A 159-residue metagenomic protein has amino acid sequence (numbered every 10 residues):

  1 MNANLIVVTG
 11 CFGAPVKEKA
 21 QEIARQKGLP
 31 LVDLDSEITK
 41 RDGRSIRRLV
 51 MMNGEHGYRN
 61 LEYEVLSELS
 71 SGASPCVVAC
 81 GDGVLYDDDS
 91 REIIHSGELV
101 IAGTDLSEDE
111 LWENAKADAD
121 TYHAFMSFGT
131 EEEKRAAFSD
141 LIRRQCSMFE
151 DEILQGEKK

Functional and structural regions predicted by a protein language model:
N2, E22, Q26, P75 (+1 more regions): NTP-dependent small-molecule kinase module
V7, V77-A79, I101: Structural motif
V8-Q21: Glycine-rich phosphate-binding P-loop
A20-Q21, D89-E92, W112-A115: Short amphipathic alpha-helical segments
R25-L34: Post-Walker A helix-loop "phosphate-sensing" segment adjacent to the P-loop in P-loop NTPases
L31, S96-I101, D151-I153: Conserved beta-strand scaffold positions in the cores of enzyme catalytic domains, especially in NTP/NDP-utilizing
S36-I93, M126: ATP-dependent small-molecule kinase phosphotransfer cores that center on conserved nucleotide phosphate-binding segments
S96-R144: A glycine- and Lys/Arg-enriched "phosphate-lid" helix/loop adjacent to the NTP-binding pocket of small-molecule kinases
